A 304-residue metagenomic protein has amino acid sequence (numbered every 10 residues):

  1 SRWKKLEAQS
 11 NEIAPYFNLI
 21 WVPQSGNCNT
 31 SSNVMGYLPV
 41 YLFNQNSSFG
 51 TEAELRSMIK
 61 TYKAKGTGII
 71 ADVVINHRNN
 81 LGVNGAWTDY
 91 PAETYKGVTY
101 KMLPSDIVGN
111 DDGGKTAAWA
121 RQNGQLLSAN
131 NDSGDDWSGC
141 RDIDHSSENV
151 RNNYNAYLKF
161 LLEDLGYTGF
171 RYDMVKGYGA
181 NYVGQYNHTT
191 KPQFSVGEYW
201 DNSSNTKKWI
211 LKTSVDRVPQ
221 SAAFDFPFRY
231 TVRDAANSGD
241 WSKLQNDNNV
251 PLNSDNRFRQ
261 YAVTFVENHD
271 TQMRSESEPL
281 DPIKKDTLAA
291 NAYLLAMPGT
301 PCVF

Functional and structural regions predicted by a protein language model:
S1-W137, I143, K176-G197: Acidic/aromatic-lined carbohydrate-recognition and catalytic surfaces of CAZymes acting on diverse glycans
E7-A14, Q24-F43, R56-T67, A71 (+1 more regions): Active-site-proximal helices and loops of the catalytic beta/alpha 8
N46-F49, E148-N149, D281: Residue-level marker of alpha-helix boundaries and capping positions
G50, N149-N153, D286: Short secondary-structure boundary/capping elements
H77-R78, S147, R229: Flexible interhelical turns and helix-capping residues at alpha-helix boundaries within structured domains
D89-P91, Y95-G97, S146, R171 (+2 more regions): Residue-level detector of alpha-helix boundaries and kinks
N131-S146, D164, T271-S275: Short glycine/proline-rich turn/loop motifs
D142-Y157: Alpha-helical scaffold elements lining the catalytic groove of polysaccharide deacetylases
